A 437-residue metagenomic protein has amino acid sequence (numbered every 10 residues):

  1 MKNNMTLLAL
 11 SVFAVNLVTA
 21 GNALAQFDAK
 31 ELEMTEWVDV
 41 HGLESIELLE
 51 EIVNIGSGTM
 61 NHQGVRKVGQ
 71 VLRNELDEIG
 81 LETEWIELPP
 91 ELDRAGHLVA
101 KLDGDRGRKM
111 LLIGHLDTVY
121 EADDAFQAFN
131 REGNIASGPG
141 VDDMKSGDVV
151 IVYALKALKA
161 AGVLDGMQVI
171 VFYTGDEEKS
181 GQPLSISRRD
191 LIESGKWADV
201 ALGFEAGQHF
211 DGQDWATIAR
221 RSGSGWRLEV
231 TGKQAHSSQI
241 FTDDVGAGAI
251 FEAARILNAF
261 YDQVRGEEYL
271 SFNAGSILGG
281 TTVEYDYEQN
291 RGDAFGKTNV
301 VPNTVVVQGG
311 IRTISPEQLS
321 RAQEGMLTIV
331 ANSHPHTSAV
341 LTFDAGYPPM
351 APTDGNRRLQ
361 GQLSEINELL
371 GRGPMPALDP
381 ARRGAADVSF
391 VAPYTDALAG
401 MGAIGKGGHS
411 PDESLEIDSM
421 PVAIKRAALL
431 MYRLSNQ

Functional and structural regions predicted by a protein language model:
M1-A9: Bacterial N-terminal signal peptides that target proteins for export
Q26-E31, E47, S57, E75 (+4 more regions): Metal-dependent amide/peptide-bond hydrolase catalytic core, centered on the "pita-bread" metallohydrolase fold
Q26-P139, K159-D165: Acidic/His- and Gly-rich active-site-bordering loop/insert found across diverse amide/peptide-bond hydrolases
G107-Y173, K179, E193-K196, P411 (+2 more regions): Active-site metal-coordination/substrate-binding segment of hydrolases, especially metallo-dependent peptidases
D117-E132, R221-G232, E365: Acidic-glycine-rich active-site phosphate/pyrophosphate-binding loop
M144-A219, T282-Q289, Q437: Acidic/histidine-rich catalytic neighborhood of metal-dependent amide-processing enzymes
